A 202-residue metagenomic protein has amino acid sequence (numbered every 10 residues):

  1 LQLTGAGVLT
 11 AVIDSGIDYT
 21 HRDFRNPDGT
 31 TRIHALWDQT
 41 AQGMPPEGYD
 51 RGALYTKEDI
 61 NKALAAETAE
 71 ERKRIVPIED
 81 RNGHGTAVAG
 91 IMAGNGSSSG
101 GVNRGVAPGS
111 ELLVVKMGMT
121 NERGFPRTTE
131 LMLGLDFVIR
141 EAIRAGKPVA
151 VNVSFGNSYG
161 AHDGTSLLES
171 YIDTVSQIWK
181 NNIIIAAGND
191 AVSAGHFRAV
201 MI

Functional and structural regions predicted by a protein language model:
Q2-T129, G146-P148, G164, W179-K180 (+1 more regions): Subtilisin-like serine protease catalytic core
M119-M201: Substrate-binding/access-modulating region of protease and related hydrolase catalytic domains
